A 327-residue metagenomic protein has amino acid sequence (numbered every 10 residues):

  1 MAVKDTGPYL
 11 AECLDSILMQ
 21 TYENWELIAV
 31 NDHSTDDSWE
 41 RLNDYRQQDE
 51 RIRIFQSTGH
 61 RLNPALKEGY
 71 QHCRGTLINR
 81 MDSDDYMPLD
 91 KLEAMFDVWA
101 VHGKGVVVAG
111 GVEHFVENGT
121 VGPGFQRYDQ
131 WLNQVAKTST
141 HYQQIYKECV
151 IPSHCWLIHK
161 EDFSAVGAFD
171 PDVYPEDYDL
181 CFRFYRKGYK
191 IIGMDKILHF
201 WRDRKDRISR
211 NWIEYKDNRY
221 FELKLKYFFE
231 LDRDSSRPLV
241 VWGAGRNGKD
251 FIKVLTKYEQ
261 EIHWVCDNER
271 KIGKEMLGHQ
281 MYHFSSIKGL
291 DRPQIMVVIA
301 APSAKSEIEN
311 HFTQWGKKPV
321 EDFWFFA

Functional and structural regions predicted by a protein language model:
D5-M19: Short, well-formed alpha-helical segments that are part of the catalytic scaffolds of diverse glycosyltransferases
N31-E40, G59, D82: A conserved acidic beta->alpha catalytic loop
S57-C73: Glycine-rich, basic loop-to-helix element that forms the pyrophosphate-binding segment of sugar-nucleotide handling
I78: Short aromatic/hydrophobic "clamp" motif used to bind/position activated sugar donors
D90-F125: Conserved donor NDP-sugar-binding/catalytic core segment of glycosyltransferases
G111, R127-E148: Short, flexible, basic/aromatic active-site loop/helix in glycosyltransferases
Y146, D177, M194, F200-A327: Hydrophobic, well-ordered beta-alpha structural blocks that scaffold small-molecule cofactor pockets
Y174-L180: Acidic donor-binding loop at a coil-to-helix junction in glycosyltransferase catalytic cores that engages
